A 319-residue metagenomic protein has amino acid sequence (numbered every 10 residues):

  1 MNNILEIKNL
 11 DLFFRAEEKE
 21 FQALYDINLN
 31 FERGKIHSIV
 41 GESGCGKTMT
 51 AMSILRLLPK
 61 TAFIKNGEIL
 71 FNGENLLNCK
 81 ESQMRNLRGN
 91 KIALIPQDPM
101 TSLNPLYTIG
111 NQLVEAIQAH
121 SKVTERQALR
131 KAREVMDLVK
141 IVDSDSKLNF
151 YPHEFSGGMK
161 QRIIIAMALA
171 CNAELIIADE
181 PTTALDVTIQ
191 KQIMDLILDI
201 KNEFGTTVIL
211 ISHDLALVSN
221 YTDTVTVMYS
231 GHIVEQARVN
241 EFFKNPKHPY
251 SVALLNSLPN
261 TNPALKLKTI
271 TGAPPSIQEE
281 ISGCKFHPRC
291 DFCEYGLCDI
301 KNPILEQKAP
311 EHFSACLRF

Functional and structural regions predicted by a protein language model:
N3, V142-D145, Q236-F319: Short catalytic/signature loops enriched in Gly
I64-N75: Conserved ABC transporter NBD signature motif
E74-N75, Q127-S146, L198, L255: Conserved ABC ATPase "signature" region
L76-A93, A119, E241-P246, S276-I281: ABC ATPase NBD coupling module
A170-E174: A short, proline-enriched helix->beta-strand linker immediately N-terminal to the Walker B motif in ABC-type P-loop
I177, P181, L185-L265: P-loop NTP-binding/switch modules centered on Walker-like glycine-rich loops
